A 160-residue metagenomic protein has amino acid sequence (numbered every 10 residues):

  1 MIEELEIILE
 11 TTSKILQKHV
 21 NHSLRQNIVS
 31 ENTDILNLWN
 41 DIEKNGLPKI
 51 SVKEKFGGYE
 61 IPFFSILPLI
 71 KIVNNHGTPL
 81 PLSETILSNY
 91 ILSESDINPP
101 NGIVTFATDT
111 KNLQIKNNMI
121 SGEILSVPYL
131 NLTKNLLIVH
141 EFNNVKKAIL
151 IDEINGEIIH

Functional and structural regions predicted by a protein language model:
M1-L82: Amphipathic, small/basic residue-rich leader segments at the start of a protein or domain
H19, V73, L92-S95, H140: Generic structural signal for hydrophobic core residues of well-folded globular domains
N27-S30, P68-K71, E84-L87, I115-M119 (+1 more regions): A short linear-motif detector with a strong N-terminal bias
G58, L80, E84, T108 (+1 more regions): Generic structural "secondary-structure junction" signal
T78-S95: N-terminal glycine-rich flavin-associated loop
Y90, I97-H160: FAD-binding core of flavoproteins
